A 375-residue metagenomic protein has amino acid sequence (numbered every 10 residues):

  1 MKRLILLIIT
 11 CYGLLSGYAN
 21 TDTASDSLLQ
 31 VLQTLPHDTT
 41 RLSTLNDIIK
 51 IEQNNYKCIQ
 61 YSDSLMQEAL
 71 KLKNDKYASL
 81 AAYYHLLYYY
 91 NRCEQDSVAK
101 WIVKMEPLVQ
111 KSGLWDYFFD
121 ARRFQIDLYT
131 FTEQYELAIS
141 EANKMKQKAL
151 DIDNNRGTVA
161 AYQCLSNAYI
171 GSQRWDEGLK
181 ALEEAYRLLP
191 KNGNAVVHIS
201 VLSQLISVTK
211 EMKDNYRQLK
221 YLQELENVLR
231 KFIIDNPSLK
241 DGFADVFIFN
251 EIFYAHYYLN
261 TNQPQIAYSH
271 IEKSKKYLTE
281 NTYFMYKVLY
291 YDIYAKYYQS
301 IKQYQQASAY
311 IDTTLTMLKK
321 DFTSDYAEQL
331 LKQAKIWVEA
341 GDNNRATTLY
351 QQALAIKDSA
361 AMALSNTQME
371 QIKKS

Functional and structural regions predicted by a protein language model:
M1-L32, T39, I49, Y84 (+10 more regions): Bacterial Sec-dependent N-terminal signal peptides
N20-S43, Y56-Q60, D96, L219 (+3 more regions): Hydrophobic positions within repeat-based interaction scaffolds
L29-Q33, D63-L70, V103-G113, N143-L150 (+5 more regions): Amphipathic alpha-helical segments of tetratricopeptide repeats
P36-Y117: Post-signal peptide N-terminal segment of secreted/secretory-pathway proteins
T39, K76, D116, R156 (+4 more regions): Residue signature of alpha-solenoid helical repeat architecture, marking inter-repeat boundaries and helix-start
S43-N55, L80-E94, D120-E133, G157-Q173 (+4 more regions): Tandem amphipathic alpha-helical repeat scaffolds
A149-L229, L239: Solenoidal tandem-repeat scaffolds enriched in leucines and small polar residues
